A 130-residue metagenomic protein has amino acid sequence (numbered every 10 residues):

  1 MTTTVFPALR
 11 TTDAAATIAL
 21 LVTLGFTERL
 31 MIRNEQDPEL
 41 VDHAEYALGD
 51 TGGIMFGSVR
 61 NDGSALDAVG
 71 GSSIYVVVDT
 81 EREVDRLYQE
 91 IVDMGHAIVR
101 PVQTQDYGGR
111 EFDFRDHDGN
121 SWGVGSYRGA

Functional and structural regions predicted by a protein language model:
M1-A8, I18-A19, L24-R115, S126-A130: Vicinal oxygen chelate
T11-A15: Short acidic-aromatic low-complexity motifs
D118: C-terminal catalytic core of tyrosine-transesterase DNA break-rejoin enzymes
